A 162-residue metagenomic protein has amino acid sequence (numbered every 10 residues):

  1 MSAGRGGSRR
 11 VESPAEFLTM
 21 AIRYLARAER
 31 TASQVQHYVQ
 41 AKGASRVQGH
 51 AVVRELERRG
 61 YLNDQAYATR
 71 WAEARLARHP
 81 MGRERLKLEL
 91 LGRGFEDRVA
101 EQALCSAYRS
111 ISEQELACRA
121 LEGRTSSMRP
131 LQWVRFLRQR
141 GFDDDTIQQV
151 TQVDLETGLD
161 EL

Functional and structural regions predicted by a protein language model:
M1-L162: An alpha-helical, amphipathic repeat domain used for nucleic-acid recognition, typified by the mTERF helical solenoid
